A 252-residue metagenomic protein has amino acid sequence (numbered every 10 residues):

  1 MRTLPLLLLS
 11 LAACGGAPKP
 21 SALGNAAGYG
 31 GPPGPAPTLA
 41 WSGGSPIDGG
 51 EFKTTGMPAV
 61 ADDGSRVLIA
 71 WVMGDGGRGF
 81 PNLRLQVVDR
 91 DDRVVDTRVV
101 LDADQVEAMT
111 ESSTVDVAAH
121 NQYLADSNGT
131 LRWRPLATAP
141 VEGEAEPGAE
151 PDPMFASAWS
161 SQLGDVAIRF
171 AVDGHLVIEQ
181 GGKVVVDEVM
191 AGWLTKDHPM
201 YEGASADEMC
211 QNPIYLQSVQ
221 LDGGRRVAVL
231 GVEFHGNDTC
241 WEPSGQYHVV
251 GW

Functional and structural regions predicted by a protein language model:
M1-A12: Sec-dependent bacterial lipoprotein signal peptides
A12-A13, L68: Small-side-chain structural scaffolding
C14-P18: Bacterial signal peptide processing site
L23-W252: Sequence signature of WD/YWTD-type beta-propeller architectures
